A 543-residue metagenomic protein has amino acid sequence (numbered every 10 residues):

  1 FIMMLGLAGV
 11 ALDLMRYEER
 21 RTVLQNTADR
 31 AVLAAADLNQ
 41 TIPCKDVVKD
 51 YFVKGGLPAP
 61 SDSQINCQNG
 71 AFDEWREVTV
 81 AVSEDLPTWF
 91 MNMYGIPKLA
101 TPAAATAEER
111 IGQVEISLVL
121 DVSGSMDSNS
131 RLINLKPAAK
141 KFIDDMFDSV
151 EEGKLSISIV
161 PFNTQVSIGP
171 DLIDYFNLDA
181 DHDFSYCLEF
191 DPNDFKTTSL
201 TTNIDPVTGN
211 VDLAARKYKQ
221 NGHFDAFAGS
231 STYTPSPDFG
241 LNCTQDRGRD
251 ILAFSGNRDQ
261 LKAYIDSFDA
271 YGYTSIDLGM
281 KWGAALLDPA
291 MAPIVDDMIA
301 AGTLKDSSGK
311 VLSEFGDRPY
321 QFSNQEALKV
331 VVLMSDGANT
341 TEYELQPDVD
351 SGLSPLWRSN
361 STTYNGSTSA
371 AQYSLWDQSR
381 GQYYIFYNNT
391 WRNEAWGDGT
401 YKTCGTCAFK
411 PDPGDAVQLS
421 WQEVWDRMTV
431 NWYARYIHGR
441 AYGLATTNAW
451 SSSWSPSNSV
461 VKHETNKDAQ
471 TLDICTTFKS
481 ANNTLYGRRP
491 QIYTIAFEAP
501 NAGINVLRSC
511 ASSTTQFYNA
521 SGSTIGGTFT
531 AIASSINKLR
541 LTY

Functional and structural regions predicted by a protein language model:
F1-D46, G124, A511: Alpha-helical assembly-interface signal, strongest on the long, hydrophobic N-terminal helix that forms
G6-G9, D13, R110-L135, V332-T340: MIDAS-like acidic motif and immediate structural context at the N-terminus of von Willebrand factor A/I domains
Q25-N26, E115-L120, I157-P161, V330-L333 (+2 more regions): Structural recognition of the beta-strand scaffold that forms the well-ordered cores of secreted hydrolase catalytic
A28-A31, N134-K154, F162: An active-site-proximal "capping" alpha-helix that borders the catalytic cofactor pocket
T41-E108: Extended low-complexity, polyampholyte segments enriched in Ser/Thr/Pro and acidic residues
F52-P60, T471-Y543: Von Willebrand factor A/integrin I-like adhesion domains
T88-N129, P137-D144, I525-Y543: Low-complexity, S/T/G/P-rich flexible repeat/linker segments used as non-globular hinges and stalks within
I173-Q260, Y264-Y493: Acidic, Ser/Thr/Gly/Pro-rich low-complexity segments that form flexible
